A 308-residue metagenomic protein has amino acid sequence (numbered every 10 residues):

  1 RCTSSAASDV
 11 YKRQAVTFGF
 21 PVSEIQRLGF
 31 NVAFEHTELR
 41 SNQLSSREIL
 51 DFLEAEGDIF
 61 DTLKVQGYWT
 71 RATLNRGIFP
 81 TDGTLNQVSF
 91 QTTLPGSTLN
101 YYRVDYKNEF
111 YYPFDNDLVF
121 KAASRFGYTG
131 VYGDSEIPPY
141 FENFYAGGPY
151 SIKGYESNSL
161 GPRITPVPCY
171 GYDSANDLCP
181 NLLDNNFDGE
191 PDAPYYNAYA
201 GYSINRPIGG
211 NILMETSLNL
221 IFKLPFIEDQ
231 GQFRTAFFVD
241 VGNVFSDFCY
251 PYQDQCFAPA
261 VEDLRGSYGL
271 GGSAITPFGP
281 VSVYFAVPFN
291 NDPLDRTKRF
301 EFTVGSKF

Functional and structural regions predicted by a protein language model:
C2-A7, Y11: Single conserved hydrophobic/aromatic residue that forms the stacking wall/gate of nucleotide- or nucleobase-binding
D9, N100-V104, D263-L264: Short, glycine/acidic-rich beta->alpha junctions
P21-L28: Mature, solvent-exposed C-terminal subdomains and processed small-chain segments of exported/organellar
Q26, Q230, P259, L264-F308: In a subset of proteins, long, contiguous C-terminal domains/tails are tracked
N31-Q255, L294, F300-K307: C-terminal outer-membrane beta-barrel translocator/porin domains of Gram-negative envelope proteins and their
